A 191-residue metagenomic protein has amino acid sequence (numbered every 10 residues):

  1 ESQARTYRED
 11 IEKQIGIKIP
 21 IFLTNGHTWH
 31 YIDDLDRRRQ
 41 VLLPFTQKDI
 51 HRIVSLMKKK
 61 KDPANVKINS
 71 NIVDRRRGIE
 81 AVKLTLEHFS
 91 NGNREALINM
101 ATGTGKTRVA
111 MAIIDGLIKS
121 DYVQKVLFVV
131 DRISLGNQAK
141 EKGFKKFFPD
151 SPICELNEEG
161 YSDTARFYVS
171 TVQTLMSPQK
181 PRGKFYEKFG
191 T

Functional and structural regions predicted by a protein language model:
E1-K125, V130, S134, Q138-D150 (+3 more regions): ATP-dependent helicase/translocase motor core
I153-S162: Short acidic low-complexity segments
